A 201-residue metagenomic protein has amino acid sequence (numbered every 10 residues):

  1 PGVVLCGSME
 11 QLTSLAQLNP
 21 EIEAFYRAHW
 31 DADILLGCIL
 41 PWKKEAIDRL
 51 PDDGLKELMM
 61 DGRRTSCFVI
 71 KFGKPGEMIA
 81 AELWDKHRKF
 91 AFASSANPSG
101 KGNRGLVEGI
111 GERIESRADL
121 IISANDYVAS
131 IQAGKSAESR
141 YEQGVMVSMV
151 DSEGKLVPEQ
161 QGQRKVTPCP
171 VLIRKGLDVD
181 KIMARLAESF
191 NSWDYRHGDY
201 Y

Functional and structural regions predicted by a protein language model:
P1-Y201: Active-site-adjacent structural elements in enzyme catalytic cores
